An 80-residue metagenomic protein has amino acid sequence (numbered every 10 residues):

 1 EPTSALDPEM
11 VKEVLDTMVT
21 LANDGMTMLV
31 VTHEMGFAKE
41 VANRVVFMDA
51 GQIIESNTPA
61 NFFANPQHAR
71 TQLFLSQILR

Functional and structural regions predicted by a protein language model:
E1-P2: Walker B catalytic motif
D7: ABC-family nucleotide-binding domains
V11-D24: Helical segment within the ABC ATPase nucleotide-binding domain
T32-H33: H-loop/switch region of ABC-family ATPase nucleotide-binding domains
A38-E40: A short, surface-exposed alpha-helical micro-motif characterized by mixed small hydrophobic and charged/polar residues
S56-N57: ABC ATPase "signature
A60-A64: Short acidic-hydrophobic catalytic motif
